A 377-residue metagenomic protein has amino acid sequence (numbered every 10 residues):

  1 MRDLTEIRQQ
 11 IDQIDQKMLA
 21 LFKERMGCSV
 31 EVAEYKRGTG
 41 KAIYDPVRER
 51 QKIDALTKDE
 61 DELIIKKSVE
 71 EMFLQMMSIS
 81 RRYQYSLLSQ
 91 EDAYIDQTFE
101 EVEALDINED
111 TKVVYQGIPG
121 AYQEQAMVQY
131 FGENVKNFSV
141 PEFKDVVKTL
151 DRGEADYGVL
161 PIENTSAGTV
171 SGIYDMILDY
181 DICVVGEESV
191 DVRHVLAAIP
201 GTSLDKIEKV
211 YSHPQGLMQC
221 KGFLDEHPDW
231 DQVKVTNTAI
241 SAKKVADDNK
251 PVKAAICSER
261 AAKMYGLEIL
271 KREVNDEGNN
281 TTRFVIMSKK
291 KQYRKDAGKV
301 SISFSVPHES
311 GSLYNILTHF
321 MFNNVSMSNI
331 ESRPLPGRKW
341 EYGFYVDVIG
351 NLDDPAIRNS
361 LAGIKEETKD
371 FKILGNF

Functional and structural regions predicted by a protein language model:
M1-F377: Domain-level signature for soluble enzymes in the chorismate/prephenate branch of the shikimate pathway
